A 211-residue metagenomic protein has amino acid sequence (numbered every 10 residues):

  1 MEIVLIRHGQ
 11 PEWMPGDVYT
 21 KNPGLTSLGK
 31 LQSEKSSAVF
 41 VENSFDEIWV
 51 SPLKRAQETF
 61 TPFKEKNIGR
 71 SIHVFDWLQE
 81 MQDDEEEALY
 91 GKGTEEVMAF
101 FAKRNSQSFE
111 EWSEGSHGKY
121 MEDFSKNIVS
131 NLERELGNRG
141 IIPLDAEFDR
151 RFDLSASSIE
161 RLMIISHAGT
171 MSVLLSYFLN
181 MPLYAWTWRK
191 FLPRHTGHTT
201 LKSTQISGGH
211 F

Functional and structural regions predicted by a protein language model:
M1-D46, T61, E65, G69 (+1 more regions): An N-terminal RHG(E/S)-centered segment typical of histidine phosphatases
I3, E160-S166: Generic beta-sheet signal
P15-V18, D83-L89, S176-Y177: Short aromatic-enriched loop/helix-cap "lid" or pocket-rim segments at secondary-structure transitions that line
S37-E110: Phosphate-coordination/substrate-recognition cap region in phosphate-metabolizing enzymes
F101-N127: Short glycine/proline- and acidic residue-enriched helix-loop micro-motifs that form flexible lids or anion-recognition
R139-E160: Short helix/loop segment immediately N-terminal to the Walker
P182-H210: Domain-level recognition of soluble alpha/beta enzyme cores, biased toward histidine phosphatases/phosphomutases
